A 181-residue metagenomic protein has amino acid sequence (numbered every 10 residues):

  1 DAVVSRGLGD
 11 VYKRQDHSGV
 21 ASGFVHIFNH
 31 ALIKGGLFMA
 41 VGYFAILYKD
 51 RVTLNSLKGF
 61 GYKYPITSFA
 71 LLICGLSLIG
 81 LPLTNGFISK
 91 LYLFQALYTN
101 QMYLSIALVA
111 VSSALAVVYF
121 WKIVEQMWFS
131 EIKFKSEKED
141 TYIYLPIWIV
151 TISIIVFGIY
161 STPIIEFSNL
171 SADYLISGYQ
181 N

Functional and structural regions predicted by a protein language model:
D1-Y12: Single conserved hydrophobic/aromatic residue that forms the stacking wall/gate of nucleotide- or nucleobase-binding
R6, G35-I106, K135-S153: Interfacial and helix-entry/exit segments of alpha-helical transmembrane bundles in multi-pass inner-membrane proteins
D10, L71, G75, S113-Y119 (+2 more regions): Helical transmembrane-bundle signal
D10-H26, A96-L104: Helix-coil boundary and interhelical linker segments in multi-pass alpha-helical membrane proteins
S22, F87-L97, E166-D173: Membrane-interface helix termini and inter-helical loops of multi-pass transporters
F24, F28-L32, V41, A107-L115 (+1 more regions): Hydrophobic alpha-helical transmembrane segments of multi-pass membrane proteins
K34-F38, L104-K138: Predominantly late transmembrane helices and immediately cytosolic-facing juxtamembrane segments
D50, Y62-T67, W121-N181: Cytoplasmic/organellar membrane-interface segments at the starts of transmembrane helices in multi-pass inner-membrane
